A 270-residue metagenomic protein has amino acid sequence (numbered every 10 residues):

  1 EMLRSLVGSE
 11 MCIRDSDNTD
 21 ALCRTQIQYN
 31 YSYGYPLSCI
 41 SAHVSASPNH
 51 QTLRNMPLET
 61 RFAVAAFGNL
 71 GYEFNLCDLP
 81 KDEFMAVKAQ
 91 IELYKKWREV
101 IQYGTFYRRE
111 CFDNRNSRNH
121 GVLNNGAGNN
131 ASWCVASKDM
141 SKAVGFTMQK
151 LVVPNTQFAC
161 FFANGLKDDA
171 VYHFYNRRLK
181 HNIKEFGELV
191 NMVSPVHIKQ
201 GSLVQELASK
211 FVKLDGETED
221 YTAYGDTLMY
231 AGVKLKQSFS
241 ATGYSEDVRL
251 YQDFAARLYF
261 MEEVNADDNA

Functional and structural regions predicted by a protein language model:
E1-G8, C12-I13: Single conserved hydrophobic/aromatic residue that forms the stacking wall/gate of nucleotide- or nucleobase-binding
M11-C12, Y94, I101-E110, V122 (+1 more regions): Active-site loops and adjacent core secondary-structure elements that bind or stabilize anionic groups
R14-Q28: Acidic, His- and aromatic-enriched active-site or binding-groove loops in soluble protein domains that engage sugars
Y35-E83: Catalytic grooves of carbohydrate-active enzymes
A65, G145, F174: Conserved, mostly hydrophobic/aromatic
P80-V100: Extended substrate-binding grooves/exosites of carbohydrate-active enzymes
S117-D168: Carbohydrate-binding surface patches
L151-A270: C-terminal beta-sandwich/jelly-roll accessory domains of carbohydrate-active enzymes
